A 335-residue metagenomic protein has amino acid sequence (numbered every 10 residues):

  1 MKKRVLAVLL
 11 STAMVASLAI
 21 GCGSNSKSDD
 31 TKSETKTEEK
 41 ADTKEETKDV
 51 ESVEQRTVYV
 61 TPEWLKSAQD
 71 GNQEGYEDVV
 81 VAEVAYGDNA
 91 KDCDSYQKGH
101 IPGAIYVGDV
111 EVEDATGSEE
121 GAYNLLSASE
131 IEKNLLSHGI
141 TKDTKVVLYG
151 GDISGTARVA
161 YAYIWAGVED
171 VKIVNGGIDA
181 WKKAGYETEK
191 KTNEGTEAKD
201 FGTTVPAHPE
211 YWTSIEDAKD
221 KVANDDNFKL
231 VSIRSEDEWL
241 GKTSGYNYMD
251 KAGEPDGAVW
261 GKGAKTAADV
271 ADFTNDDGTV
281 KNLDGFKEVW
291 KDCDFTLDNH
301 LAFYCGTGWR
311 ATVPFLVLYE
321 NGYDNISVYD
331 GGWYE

Functional and structural regions predicted by a protein language model:
K2-N25: Sec-dependent N-terminal signal peptides of Gram-positive bacterial secreted proteins and lipoproteins
A19-T37: Bacterial lipoprotein signal-peptidase II cleavage site
G23-K27, K44-E335: Cytosolic catalytic domains that perform sulfur/thiol-centered chemistry
S33-T47: Extracellular mucin-like PTS domains
